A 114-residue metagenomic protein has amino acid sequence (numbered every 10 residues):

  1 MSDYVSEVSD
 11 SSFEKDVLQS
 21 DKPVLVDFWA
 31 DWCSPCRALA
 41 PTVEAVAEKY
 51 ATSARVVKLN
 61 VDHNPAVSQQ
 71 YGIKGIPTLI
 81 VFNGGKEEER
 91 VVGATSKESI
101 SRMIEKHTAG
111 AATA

Functional and structural regions predicted by a protein language model:
M1-L25, A30-R55, H63-A114: Proteins that catalyze or organize thiol-disulfide redox chemistry and the adjacent proteostasis machinery handling
K58: Conserved residues in the N-terminal Rossmann fold of short-chain dehydrogenase/reductase
